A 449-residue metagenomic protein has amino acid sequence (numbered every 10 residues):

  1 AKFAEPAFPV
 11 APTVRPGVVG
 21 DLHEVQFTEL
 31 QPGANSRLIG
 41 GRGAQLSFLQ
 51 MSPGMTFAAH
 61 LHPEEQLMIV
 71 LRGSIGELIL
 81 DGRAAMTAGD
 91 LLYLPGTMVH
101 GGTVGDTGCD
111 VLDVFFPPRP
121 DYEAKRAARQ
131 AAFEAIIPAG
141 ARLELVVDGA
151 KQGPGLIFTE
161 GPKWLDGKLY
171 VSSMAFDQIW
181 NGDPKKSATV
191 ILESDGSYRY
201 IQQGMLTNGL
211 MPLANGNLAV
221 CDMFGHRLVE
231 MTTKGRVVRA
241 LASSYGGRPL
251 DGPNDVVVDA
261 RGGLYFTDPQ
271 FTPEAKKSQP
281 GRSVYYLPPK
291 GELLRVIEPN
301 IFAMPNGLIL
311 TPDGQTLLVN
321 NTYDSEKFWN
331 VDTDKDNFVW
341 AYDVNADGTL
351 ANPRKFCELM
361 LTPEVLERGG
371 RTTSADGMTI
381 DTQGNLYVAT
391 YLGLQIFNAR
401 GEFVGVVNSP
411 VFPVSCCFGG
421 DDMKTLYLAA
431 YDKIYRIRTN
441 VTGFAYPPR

Functional and structural regions predicted by a protein language model:
A1-S47, E123-R142: A short, N-terminal "cap"/entry segment at the start of jelly-roll beta-barrel domains of the cupin/DSBH fold
L30-P32, Q45-H62: Conserved short histidine dyad/triad with adjacent acidic residue
Q50-S52, L61-E77: Short, conserved beta-strand element in jelly-roll/cupin
A58, L67, G82-A85: Short, surface-exposed secondary-structure edge patches
D81-G96: Short acidic-glycine-tyrosine-enriched beta hairpin
G96-D121: Ligand-binding loop in jelly-roll beta-barrel domains
A124-R449: Sequence-structural signature of mature extracellular/luminal beta-sheet repeat domains, prominently beta-propellers
